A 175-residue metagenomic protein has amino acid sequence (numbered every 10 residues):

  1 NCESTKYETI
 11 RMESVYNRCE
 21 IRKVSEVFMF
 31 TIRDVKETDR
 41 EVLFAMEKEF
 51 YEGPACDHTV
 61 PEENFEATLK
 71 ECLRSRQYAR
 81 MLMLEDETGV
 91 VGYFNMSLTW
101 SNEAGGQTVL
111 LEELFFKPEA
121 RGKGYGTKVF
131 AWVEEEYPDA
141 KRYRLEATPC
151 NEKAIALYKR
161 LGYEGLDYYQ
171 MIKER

Functional and structural regions predicted by a protein language model:
T31-A45: A short beta-loop-alpha structural element at the N-terminal edge of CoA-dependent acyl/N-acetyltransferase catalytic
K48-K70: Conserved GNAT-fold acetyl-CoA-binding loop/helix
E71-M83: A short helix-loop-beta-strand connector motif used in the catalytic cores of GNAT acetyltransferases and, in some
M83, G89-L98: Conserved beta-strand in the GNAT
E112-R121: A short, internal acetyl-CoA/4′-phosphopantetheine-binding micro-motif in the GNAT/acyltransferase core
A120-W132: Conserved acetyl-CoA pyrophosphate-binding loop and the N-cap/start of the following alpha-helix in GNAT-like
T127, P149-D167: Conserved active-site alpha-helix within GNAT-family acetyltransferase domains
F130, Y137-A147: Conserved GNAT acetyl-CoA-binding A-motif
